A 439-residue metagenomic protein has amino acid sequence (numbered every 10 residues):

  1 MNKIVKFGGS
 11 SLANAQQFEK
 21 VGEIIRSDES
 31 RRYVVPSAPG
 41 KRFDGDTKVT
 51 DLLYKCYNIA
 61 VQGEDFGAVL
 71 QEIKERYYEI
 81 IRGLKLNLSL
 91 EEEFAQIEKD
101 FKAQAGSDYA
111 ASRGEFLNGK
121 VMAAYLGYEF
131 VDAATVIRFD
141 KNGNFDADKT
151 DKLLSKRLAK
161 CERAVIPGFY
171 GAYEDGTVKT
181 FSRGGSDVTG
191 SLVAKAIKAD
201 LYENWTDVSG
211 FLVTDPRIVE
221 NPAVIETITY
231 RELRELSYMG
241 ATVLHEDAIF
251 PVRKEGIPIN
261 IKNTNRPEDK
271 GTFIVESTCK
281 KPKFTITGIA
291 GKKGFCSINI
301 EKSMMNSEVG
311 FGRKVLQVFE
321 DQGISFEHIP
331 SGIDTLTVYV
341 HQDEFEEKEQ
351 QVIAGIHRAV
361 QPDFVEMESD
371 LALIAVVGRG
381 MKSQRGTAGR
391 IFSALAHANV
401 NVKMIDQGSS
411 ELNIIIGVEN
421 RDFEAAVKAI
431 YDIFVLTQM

Functional and structural regions predicted by a protein language model:
M1-L244, I249, H341, G417-E419 (+1 more regions): Nucleotide/pyrophosphate-binding catalytic subdomain
N2-K3, R31-V34, Y128-E129, E162-V165 (+13 more regions): Structural motif
P39-G40, V208-G210, I259, N263-E268 (+3 more regions): Glycine-rich beta-alpha junction loops
V136-R138, S209-G210, P267, D334 (+1 more regions): Positions that flank functional sites
L244-E246, E255, N265-T272, E346-E349: Surface-exposed amphipathic alpha-helical tracts and adjacent flexible/coil segments at the periphery of soluble enzymes
K270-M439: A conserved regulatory-domain signal marking ACT and ACT-like small-molecule sensing domains and adjacent regulatory
